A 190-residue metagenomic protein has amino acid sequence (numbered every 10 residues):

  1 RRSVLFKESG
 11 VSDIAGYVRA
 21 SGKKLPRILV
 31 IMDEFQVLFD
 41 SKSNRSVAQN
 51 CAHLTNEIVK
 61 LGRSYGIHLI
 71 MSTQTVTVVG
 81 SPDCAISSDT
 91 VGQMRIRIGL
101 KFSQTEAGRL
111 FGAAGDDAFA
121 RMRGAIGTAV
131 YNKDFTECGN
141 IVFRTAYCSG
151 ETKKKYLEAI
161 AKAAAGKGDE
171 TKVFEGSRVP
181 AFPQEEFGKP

Functional and structural regions predicted by a protein language model:
R1-P190: P-loop NTPase motor-domain active sites and their immediate coupling elements
